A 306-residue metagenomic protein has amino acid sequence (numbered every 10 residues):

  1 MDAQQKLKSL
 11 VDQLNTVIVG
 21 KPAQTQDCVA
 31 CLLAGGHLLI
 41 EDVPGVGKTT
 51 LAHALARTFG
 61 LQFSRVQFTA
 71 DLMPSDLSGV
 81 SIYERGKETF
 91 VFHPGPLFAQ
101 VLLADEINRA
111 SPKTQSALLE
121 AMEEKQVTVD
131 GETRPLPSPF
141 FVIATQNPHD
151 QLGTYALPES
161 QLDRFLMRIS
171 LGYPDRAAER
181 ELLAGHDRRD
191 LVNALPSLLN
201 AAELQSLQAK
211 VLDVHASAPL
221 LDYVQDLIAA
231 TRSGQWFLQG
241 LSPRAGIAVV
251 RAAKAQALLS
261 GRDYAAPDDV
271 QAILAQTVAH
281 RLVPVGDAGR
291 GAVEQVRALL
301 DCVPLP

Functional and structural regions predicted by a protein language model:
D2-V46: Pre-Walker A (pre-P-loop) alpha-helix and adjacent loop at the N terminus of AAA/AAA+ ATPase modules, a conserved
Q26-A30, Y83-L103, E132: Conserved alpha-helical scaffold flanking the Walker A/P-loop in AAA+ ATPase domains
L32-T69: Walker A/P-loop
L38, L102, F140: Conserved beta-strand position immediately N-terminal to the Walker
D42, D105-E106, A117: Walker B catalytic acidic pair
V43, L77, T145: P-loop (Walker A) phosphate-binding loop of NTP-binding proteins
E84-T89, A110, T114, M122-L199 (+2 more regions): Canonical AAA+ ATPase core
S233-P306: C-terminal engagement/docking regions of AAA+ P-loop ATPases
